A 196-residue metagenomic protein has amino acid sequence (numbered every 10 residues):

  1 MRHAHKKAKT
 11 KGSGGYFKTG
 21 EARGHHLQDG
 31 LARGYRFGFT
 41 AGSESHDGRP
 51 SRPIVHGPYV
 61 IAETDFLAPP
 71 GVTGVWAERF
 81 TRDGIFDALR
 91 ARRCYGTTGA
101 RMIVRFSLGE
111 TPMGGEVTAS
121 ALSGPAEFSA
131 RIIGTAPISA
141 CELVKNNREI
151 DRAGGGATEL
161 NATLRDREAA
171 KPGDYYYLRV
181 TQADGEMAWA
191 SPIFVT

Functional and structural regions predicted by a protein language model:
M1-T19, R23-T196: C-terminal functional module detector
